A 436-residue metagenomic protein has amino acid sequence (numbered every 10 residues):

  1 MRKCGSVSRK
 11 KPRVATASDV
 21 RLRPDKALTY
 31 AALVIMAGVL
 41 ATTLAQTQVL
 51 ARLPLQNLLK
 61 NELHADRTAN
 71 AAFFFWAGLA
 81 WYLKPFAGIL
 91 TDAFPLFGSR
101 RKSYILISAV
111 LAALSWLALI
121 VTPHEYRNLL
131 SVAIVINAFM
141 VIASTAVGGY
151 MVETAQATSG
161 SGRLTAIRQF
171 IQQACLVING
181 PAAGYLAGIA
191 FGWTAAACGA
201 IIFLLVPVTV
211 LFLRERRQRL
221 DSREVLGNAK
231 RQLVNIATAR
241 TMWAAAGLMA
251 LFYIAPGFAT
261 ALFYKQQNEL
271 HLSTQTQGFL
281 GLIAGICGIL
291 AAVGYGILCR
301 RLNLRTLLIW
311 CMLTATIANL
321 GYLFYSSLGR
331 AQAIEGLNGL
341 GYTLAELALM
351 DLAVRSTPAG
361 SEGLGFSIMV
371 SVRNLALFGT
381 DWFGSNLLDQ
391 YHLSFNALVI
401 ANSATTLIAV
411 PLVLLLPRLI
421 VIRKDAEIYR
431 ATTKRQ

Functional and structural regions predicted by a protein language model:
K11-L28, R214-A245: Juxtamembrane intracellular "pre-TM" segments in multi-pass secondary transporters
S18-W81, W243-L248, F252-L270, Q277: Helix-loop boundary and gating motifs at the non-cytosolic
W81-K84, G162-A183, V370-D381: Glycine-rich segments within core transmembrane alpha-helices of 12-TM secondary carriers
L83-S99, A187, L290-L304, L388-D389: Helix-to-loop junctions at the C-terminal end of transmembrane segments in multipass secondary transporters
R100-S103, Y185-I201, N386-L407: A membrane-interface helix-boundary motif in multi-pass transporters
L106-H124, L313-S326: C-terminal ends and interior cores of transmembrane alpha-helices in multi-pass membrane transporters/permeases
A143-Q156, L344-P358: Intracellular juxtamembrane helix-capping segments at the cytosolic ends of symmetry-related transmembrane helices
R305-L349: C-terminal transmembrane helical hairpin of 12-TM major facilitator-type secondary transporters
